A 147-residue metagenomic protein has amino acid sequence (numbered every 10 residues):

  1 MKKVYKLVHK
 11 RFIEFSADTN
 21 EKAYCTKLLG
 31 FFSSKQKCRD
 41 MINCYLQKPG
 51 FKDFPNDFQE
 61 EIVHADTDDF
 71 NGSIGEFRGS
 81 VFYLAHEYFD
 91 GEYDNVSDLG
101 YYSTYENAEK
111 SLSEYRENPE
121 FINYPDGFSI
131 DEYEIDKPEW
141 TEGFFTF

Functional and structural regions predicted by a protein language model:
M1-L28, F70-D98: Short aromatic-glycine-(Arg/Gly/Cys) micro-motifs in beta-strand/loop hairpins
V8-S16, C44-K48, E87, S113-N118: Short regulatory "switch" loops immediately downstream of catalytic or recognition motifs within protein catalytic
T26-K27, C44-V81, E114-F147: Short, mixed-charge low-complexity intrinsically disordered segments
G30, I62, G100: Hydrophobic/aromatic beta-strand elements that line small-molecule binding cavities or substrate pockets in beta-rich
F31-M41, D136-E139: A short, hydrophobic secondary-structure junction motif
F32, Y102-Y105: Conserved aromatic
K37-N43, E106-S113: Short amphipathic alpha-helices within nucleic acid-binding modules
